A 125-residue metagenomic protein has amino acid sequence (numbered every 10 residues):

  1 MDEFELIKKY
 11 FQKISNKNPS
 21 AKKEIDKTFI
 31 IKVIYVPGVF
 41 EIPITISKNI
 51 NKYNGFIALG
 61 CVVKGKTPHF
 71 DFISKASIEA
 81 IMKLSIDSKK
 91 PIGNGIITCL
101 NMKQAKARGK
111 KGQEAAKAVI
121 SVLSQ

Functional and structural regions predicted by a protein language model:
M1-V33: Glycine-rich phosphate/diphosphate-binding loop of Rossmann-like nucleotide-binding domains
F11, F70, S77-Q125: C-terminal binding/interaction regions
K22-N51: Active-site rim loops that border cofactor/substrate pockets in soluble metabolic enzymes
K32, N54-A58, K90-I96: Structural motif
V33-G38, F72-S74, K110: Active-site nucleophile and cofactor-binding loops and adjacent substrate-binding regions of central metabolic enzymes
V36-V39, C61-V62, I97-L100: Short, ordered loop/turn segments at secondary-structure junctions
E41-A80: Glycine-rich phosphate-binding loop
